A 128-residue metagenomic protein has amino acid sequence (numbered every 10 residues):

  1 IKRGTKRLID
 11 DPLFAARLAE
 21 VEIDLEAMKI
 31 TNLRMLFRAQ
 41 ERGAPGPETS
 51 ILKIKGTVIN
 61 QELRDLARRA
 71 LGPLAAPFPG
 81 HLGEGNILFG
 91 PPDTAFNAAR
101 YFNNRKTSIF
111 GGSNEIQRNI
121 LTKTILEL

Functional and structural regions predicted by a protein language model:
I1-L128: Alpha-helical interface subdomain recognition
